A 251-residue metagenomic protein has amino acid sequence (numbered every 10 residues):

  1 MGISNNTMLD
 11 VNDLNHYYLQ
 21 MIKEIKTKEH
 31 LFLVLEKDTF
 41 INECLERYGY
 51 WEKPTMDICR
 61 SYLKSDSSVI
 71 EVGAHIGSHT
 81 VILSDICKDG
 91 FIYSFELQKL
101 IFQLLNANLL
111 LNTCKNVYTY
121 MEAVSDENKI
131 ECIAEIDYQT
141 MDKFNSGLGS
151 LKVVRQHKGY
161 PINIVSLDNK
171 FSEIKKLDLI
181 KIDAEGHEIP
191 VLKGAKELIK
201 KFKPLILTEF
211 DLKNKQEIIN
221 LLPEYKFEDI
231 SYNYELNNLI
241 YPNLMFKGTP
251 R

Functional and structural regions predicted by a protein language model:
M1-N108, N112, Q156-H157, E173-I174 (+2 more regions): S-adenosyl-L-methionine
I22, C87-S94, S166-R251: Conserved acidic-Pro-Pro-aromatic motif
K28-M56, K115, Y120-K175: Glycine-rich adenosyl-binding loop in Rossmann-like folds that engage adenosine-containing cofactors
I70, Y93, Y120, N163 (+1 more regions): Conserved Rossmann-like nucleotide-binding pocket used by diverse enzymes that bind dinucleotide cofactors
A74-I76, K99, D126, A184-G186 (+1 more regions): Short, glycine/acidic-enriched loop or turn micro-motifs at the edges of active sites
V81, N106-A107, C132-I133, L192-K196 (+1 more regions): Short amphipathic alpha-helical segments
L110-K115, I199-F202: Short helix-capping segments at alpha-helix termini
L110-N112, A134-T140, I218-K226: Short, hinge-like loop/turn segments at secondary-structure boundaries
